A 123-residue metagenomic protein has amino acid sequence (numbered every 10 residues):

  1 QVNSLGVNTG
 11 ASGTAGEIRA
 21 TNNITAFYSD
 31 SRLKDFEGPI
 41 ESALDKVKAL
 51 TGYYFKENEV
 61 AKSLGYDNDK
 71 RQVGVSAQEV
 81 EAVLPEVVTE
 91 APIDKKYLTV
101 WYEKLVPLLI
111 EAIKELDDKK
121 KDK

Functional and structural regions predicted by a protein language model:
Q1-G13: Glycine-centered tight-turn and secondary-structure capping sites
G10-W101, L116-K123: C-terminal intramolecular chaperone/autoprocessing and neck/assembly modules of extracellular spikes and adhesins
L105-V106: Catalytic-site neighborhood detector that most strongly recognizes the C-terminal catalytic loop/helix of tyrosine
L109-D117: Extended amphipathic alpha-helical segments enriched in small hydrophobics
